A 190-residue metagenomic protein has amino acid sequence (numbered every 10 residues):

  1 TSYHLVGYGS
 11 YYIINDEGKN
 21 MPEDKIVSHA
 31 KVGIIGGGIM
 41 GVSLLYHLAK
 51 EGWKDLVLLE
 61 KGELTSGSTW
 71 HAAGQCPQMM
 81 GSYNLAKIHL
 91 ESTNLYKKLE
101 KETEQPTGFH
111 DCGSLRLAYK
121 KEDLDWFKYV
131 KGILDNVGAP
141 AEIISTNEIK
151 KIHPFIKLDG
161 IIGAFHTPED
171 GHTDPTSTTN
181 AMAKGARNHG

Functional and structural regions predicted by a protein language model:
Y8-E17: Short, positively charged and aromatic/hydrophobic N-terminal segments
D16-H29: A short, basic/flexible loop-to-alpha-helix module at the beginning of a structural domain
I26-G38: Beta1/beta-strand and adjacent pyrophosphate-binding region of the FAD-binding site in flavoprotein oxidoreductases
G41: N-terminal Rossmann-fold NAD(P) dinucleotide-binding loop
L45, A49, G185: Gly/Ala-rich phosphate-binding loop of Rossmann-like dinucleotide-binding domains, activating on the conserved
A49-T69: Glycine-rich FAD pyrophosphate-binding loop
G74-I152: Dinucleotide-binding Rossmann-like beta1-alpha1 core, especially the glycine-rich loop that anchors the ADP
P168-G190: Helical element adjacent to the flavin cofactor pocket in flavoenzyme catalytic cores
